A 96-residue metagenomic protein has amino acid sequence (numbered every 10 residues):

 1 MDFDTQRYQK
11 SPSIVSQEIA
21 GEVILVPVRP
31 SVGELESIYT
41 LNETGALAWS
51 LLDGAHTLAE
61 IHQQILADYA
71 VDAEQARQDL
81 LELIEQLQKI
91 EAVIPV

Functional and structural regions predicted by a protein language model:
M1-V32: Long, low-complexity, charged/polar intrinsically disordered regions in eukaryotic proteins
S31-V96: Long, charge-rich, low-complexity alpha-helical segments
